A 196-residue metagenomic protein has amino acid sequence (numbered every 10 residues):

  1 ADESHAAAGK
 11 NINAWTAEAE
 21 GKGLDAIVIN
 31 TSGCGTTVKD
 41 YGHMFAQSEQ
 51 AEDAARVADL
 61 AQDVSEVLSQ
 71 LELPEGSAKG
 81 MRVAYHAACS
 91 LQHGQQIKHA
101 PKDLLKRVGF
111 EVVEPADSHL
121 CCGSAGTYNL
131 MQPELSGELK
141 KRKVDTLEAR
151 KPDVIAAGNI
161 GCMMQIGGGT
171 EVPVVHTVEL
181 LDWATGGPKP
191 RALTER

Functional and structural regions predicted by a protein language model:
A1-R196: Iron-sulfur cluster-binding electron-transfer modules in prokaryotic oxidoreductases
